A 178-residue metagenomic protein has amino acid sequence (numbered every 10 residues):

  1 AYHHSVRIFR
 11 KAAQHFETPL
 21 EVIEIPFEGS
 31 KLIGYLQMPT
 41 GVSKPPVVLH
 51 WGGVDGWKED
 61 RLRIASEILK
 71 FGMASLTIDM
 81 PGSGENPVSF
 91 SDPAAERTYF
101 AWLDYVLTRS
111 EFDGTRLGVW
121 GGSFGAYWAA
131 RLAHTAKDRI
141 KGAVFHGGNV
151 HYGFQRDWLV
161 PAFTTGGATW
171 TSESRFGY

Functional and structural regions predicted by a protein language model:
Y2-S43: N-terminal cap/lid segment of alpha/beta-hydrolase-fold proteins
K44-G53: Short beta-strand element of the alpha/beta-hydrolase
D60, E67, F90-F112: Alpha/beta-hydrolase active-site loop
I68-E85: Conserved alpha/beta-hydrolase
D79, R116-G118, G142-V144: Residue in the alpha/beta-hydrolase core beta-strand immediately N-terminal to the catalytic nucleophile
E111-S123: Alpha/beta-hydrolase fold nucleophile elbow
G121-R131: Glycine-rich nucleophile elbow surrounding the catalytic serine of serine-hydrolase chemistry
H134-Y178: Hydrolase active-site cap/lid region
